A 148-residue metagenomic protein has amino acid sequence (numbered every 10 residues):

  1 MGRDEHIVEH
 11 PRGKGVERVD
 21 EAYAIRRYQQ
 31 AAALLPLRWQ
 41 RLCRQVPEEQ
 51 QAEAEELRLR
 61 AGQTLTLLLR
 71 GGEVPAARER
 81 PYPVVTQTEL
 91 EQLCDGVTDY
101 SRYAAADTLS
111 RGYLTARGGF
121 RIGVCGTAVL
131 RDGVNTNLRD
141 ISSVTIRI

Functional and structural regions predicted by a protein language model:
I7, G13-R78: N-terminal anchoring/assembly modules that precede and organize ATP-driven motor systems
R44-P47, D95-T98, R102, V129: Signal for well-folded cores of large energy- and translation-related assemblies
L57-L59, L65-L67, L93, V97 (+3 more regions): Generic structural hydrophobic/aromatic packing signal, biased to beta-strands
G72-V84, G123-C125: Short amphipathic beta-strand/extended segments with alternating polar/hydrophobic composition
P81-L109: A charged amphipathic helix-loop-strand protein-protein interaction module that recurs in cytosolic assemblies
R102-I148: P-loop NTP-binding catalytic core
